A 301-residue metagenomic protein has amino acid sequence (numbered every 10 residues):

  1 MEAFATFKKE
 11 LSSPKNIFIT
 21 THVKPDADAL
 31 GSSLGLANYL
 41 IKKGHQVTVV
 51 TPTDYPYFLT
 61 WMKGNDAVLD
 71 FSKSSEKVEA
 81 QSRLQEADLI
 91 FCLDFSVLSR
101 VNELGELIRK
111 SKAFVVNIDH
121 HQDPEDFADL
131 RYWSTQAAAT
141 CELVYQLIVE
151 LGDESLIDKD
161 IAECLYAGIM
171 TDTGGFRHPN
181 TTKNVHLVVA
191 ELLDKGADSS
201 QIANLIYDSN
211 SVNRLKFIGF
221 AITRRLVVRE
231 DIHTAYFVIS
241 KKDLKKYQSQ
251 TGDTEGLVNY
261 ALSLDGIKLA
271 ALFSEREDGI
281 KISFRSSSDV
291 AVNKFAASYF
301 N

Functional and structural regions predicted by a protein language model:
E2-T20, G31-K63, L69-F71, V78-Q81 (+2 more regions): Hydrophobic helix-and-loop "lid/oligomerization" segment in the mid-to-C-terminal part of catalytic domains
T20, K24, C92, N117-I118 (+1 more regions): Generic enzyme active-site microenvironment
V23-P25, F95-L98, H121-D123, K241-K242 (+1 more regions): Short glycine-rich anion-binding loops that position phosphate/pyrophosphate groups of nucleotides and phosphorylated
A27-S33, L98-N102: Short glycine/serine/threonine-rich phosphate/pyrophosphate-binding segments that cradle anionic phosphate groups
G35-A37, L107-K110, W133-S134, L187: Glycine-rich, phosphate-binding/catalytic loops in enzymes
G64-V68, K110, W133-Q136, S288: Short, hinge-like loop/turn segments at secondary-structure boundaries
L69-L130: Active-site cofactor/cluster-binding pocket
I118-V188: Short alpha-helices
